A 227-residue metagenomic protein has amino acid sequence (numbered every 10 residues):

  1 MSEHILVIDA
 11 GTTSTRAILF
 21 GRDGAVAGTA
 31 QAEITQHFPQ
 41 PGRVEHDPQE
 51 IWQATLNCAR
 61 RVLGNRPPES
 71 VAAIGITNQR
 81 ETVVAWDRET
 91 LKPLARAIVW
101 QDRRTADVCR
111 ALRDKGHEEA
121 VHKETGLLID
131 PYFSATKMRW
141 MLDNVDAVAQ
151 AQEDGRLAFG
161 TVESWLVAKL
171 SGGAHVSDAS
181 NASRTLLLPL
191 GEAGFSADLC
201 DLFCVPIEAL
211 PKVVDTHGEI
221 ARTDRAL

Functional and structural regions predicted by a protein language model:
M1-A95, K123, P211-K212: N-terminal glycine/serine-rich phosphate-binding loop of ATP-dependent small-molecule kinases, especially carbohydrate
R60-L227: Glycine-rich phosphate-binding/catalytic subdomain of phosphoryl-transfer and nucleotide/sugar-phosphate-processing
